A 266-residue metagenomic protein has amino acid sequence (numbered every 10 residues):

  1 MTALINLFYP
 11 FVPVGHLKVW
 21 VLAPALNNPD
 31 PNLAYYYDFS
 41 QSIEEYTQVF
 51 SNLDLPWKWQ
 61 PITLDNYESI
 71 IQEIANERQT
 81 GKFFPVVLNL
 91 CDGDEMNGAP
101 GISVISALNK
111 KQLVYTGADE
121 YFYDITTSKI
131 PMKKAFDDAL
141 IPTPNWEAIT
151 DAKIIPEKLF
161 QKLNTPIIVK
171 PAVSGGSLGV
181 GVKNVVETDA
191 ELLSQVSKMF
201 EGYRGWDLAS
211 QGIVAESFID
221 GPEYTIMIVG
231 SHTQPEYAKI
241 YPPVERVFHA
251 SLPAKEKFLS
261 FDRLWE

Functional and structural regions predicted by a protein language model:
M1-V114, T127, P131, A152-E157: ATP-binding N-terminal substructure of ATP-dependent carboxylate-amine bond-forming enzymes
Y9-F11, P156-L159, K183, G202-R204 (+1 more regions): A generic local secondary-structure boundary/capping motif
L22, K170, E216: Short beta-strand segments
W57-W59, W146, I213-A215: Generic structural signal for residues in well-ordered beta-strands
I105-V182: A conserved helix-loop-beta module that forms one wall/lid of the active-site cleft in ATP-utilizing catalytic domains
V182-T188: Extracellular/periplasmic Venus flytrap/periplasmic-binding protein
D189-E266: Phosphate-binding site of ATP-dependent enzymes
